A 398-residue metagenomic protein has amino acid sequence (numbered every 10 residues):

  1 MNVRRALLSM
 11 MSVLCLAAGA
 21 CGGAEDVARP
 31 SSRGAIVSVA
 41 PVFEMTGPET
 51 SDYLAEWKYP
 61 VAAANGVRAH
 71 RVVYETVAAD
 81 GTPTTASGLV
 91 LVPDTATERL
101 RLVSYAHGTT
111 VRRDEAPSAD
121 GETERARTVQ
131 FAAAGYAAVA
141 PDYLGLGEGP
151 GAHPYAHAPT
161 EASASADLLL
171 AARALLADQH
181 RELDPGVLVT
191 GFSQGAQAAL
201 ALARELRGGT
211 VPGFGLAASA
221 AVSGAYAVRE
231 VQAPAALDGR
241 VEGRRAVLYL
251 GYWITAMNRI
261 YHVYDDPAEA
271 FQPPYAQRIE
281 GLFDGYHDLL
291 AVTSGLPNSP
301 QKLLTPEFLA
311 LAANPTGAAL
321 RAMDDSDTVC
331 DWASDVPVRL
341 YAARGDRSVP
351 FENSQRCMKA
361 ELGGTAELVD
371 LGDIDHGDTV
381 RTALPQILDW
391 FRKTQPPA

Functional and structural regions predicted by a protein language model:
R5, G22-E98: Catalytic-loop region of hydrolases
A17-A20: C-terminal motif of bacterial Sec signal peptides marking the signal peptidase cleavage site
A78-S87, L91-G135, E148: Short, surface-exposed "cap/lid" segments of acyl-processing enzymes
V92-R99, A171-T190, V211: Gly/Ser-rich "nucleophile elbow"/oxyanion-hole loop immediately N-terminal to the catalytic nucleophile in hydrolases
Y155-D178: Alpha/beta-hydrolase active-site loop
V222-D331: Accessory cap/linker subdomain of secreted extracellular hydrolases
A312-P315, A319-A322, S326, V336 (+1 more regions): C-terminal catalytic histidine-bearing segment of alpha/beta-hydrolase fold enzymes
S334, R339-D346: Short beta-strand/loop motif that positions the catalytic acidic residue of the alpha/beta-hydrolase fold
